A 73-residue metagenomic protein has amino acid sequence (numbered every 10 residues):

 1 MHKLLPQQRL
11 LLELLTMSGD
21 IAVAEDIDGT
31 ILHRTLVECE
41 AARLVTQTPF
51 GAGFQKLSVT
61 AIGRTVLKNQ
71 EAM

Functional and structural regions predicted by a protein language model:
M1-H33, A72: Short amphipathic alpha-helical interface segments
M1-K3, A52-V59: Short, exposed beta-strand "edge-strand" segments with a Pro/Gly-rich flavor and a Y/T-containing core
L11, C39, V66-K68: Short alpha-helix boundary/capping motifs
L15-T16, A41, G63, E71: Enrichment for repetitive, rod-forming helical segments
D26-A42, F54: Short amphipathic alpha-helical interaction segments
Q55, A61-M73: Short, amphipathic alpha-helical interaction segments positioned at domain boundaries
